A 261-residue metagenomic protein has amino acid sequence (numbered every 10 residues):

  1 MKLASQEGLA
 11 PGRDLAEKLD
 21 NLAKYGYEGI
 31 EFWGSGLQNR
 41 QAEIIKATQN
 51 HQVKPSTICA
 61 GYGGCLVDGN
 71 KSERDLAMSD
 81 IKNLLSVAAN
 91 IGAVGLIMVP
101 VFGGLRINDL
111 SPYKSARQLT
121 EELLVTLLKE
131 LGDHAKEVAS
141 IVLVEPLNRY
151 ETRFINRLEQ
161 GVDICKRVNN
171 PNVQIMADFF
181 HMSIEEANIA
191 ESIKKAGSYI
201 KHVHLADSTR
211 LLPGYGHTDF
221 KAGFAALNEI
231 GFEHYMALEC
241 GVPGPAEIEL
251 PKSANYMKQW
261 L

Functional and structural regions predicted by a protein language model:
M1-E7, S56-V67, F102-P112: N-terminal small/glycine-rich loop or linker at the start of catalytic domains across soluble metabolic enzymes
M1-G26, G92-V94, K129, I155-A177 (+1 more regions): Histidine-acidic metal/acid-base catalytic patches
L9-P11, G36, G61-G64, F102-G104 (+4 more regions): Active-site-proximal loop/turn and secondary-structure-junction residues that shape catalytic pockets, frequently
L19-L37, C59-G63: N-terminal substrate-binding region of glycoside hydrolase catalytic domains
E31, T57-C59, I97, L143 (+2 more regions): Conserved beta-strand positions in the central sheet of alpha/beta enzyme cores
E31-N50, P100-I107: Glycine-rich, proline-tolerant flexible connector loops at the mouths of alpha/beta enzymes
R40-I58, S115-R117, S140: Short acidic, glycine/proline-enriched helix-loop-strand junctions
N50, V67, E73-Q174: Active-site acidic/histidine proton-transfer and metal-coordination neighborhood in alpha/beta enzyme cores
